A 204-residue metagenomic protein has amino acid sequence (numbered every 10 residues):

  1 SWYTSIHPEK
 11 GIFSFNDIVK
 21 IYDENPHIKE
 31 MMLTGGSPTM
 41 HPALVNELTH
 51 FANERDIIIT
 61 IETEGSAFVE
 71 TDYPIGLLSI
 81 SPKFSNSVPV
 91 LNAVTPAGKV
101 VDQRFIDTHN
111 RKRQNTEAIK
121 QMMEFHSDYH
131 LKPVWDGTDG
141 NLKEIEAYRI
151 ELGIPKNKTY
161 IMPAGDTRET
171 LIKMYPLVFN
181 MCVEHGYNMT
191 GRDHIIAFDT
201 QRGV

Functional and structural regions predicted by a protein language model:
S1-D17: Canonical Radical SAM [4Fe-4S] cluster-binding loop centered on the CxxxCxxC motif and its immediate flanking residues
V19, D23, E30, T39-V204: Conserved AdoMet/S-adenosylmethionine-binding subsite of the radical SAM
G35-G36: Short acidic donor-binding/metal-coordinating loop in glycosyltransferase active sites
